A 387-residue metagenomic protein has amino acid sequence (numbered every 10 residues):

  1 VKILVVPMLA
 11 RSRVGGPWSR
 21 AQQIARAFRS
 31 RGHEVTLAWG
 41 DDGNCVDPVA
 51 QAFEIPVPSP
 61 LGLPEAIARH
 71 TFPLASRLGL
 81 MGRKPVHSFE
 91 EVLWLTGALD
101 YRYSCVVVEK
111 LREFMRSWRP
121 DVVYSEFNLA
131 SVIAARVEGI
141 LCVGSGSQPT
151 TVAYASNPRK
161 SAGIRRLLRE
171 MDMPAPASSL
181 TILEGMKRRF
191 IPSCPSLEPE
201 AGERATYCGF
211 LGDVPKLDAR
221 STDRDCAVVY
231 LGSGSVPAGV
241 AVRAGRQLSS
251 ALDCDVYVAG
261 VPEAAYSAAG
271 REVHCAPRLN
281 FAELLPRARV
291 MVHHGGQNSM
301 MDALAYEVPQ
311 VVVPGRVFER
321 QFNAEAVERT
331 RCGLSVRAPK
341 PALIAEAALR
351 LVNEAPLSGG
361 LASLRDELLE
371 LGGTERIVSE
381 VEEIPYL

Functional and structural regions predicted by a protein language model:
V1-V14: Nucleotide-activated donor-dependent transferases that construct or modify glycoconjugates
A25, A205-V290: Donor-nucleotide binding loops and adjacent catalytic segments primarily of GT-B fold Leloir glycosyltransferases
V35-T96: Conserved nucleotide-sugar phosphate-binding/catalytic loop shared by glycosyltransferases and other
T71-V122, G163-S178: Conserved nucleotide-sugar donor-binding subdomain of glycosyltransferases
Y101-R165: Conserved nucleotide-sugar donor-interacting segment of glycosyltransferase catalytic cores, predominantly GT-B
V123-E126, V152, R278-A324: A donor-sugar binding/catalytic signature common to diverse glycosyltransferases and related nucleotide-sugar
Y154-V236, A259-E263: A nucleotide-sugar donor-handling region in carbohydrate enzymes
L343-L387: C-terminal amphipathic helix plus adjacent low-complexity, charged tail appended to glycosyltransferase catalytic
